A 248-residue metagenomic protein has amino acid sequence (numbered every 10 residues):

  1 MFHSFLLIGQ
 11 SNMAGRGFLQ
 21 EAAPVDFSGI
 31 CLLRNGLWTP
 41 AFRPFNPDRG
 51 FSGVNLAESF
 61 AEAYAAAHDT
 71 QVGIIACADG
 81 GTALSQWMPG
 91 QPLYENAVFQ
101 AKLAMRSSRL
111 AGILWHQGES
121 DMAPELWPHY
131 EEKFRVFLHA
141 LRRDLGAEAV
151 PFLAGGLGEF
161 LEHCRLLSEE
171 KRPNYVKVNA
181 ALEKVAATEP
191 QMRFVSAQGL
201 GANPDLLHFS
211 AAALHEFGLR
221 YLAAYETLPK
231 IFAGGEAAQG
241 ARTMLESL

Functional and structural regions predicted by a protein language model:
M1-L248: Cell-envelope and extracellular/periplasmic
